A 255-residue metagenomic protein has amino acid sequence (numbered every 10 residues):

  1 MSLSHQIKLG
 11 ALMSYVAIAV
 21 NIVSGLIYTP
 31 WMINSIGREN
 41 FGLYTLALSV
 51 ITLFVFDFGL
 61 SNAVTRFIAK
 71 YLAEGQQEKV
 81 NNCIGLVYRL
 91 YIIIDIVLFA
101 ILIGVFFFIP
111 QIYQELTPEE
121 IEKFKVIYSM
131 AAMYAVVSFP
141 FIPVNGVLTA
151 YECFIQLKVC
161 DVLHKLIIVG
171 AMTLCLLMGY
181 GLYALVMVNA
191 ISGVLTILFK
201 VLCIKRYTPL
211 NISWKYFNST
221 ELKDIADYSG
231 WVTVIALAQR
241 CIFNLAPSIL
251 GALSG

Functional and structural regions predicted by a protein language model:
M1-H5, G37, F54-I93, P110-L116 (+1 more regions): Transmembrane-helix boundary and interhelical linker motifs in polytopic inner-membrane proteins
M1-I7, K200-N244: Interhelical loop/hinge segments that connect adjacent transmembrane helices in multipass membrane
S4, V136-L163, M178, Y183: Membrane-interface junctions at transmembrane-helix termini in multi-pass inner-membrane proteins
A17, S129, K158-R206, D224-Y228: Hydrophobic alpha-helical transmembrane segments
S24, T45-L72, Y88-L98, A135-F141 (+2 more regions): Small-residue-rich midsections of specific transmembrane alpha-helices
L26-N40, Q111-E115, R240-G255: Helix-terminus/linker motif at the lipid-water interface of multi-pass membrane proteins
L86-E115, M130, G170-L177: Alpha-helical transmembrane segments of multi-pass membrane transport and lipid-handling proteins
G104-F107, T117-F141, K158, L195 (+1 more regions): Alpha-helical transmembrane segments of multi-pass membrane proteins
